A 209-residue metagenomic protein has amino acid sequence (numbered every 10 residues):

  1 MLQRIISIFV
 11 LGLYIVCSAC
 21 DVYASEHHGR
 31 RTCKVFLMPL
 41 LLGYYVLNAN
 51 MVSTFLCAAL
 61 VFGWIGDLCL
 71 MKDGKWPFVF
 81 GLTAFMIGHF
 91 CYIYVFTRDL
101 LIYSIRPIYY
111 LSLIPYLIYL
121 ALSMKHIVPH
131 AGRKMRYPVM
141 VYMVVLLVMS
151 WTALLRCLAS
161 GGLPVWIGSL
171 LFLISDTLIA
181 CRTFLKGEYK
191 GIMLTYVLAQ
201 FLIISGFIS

Functional and structural regions predicted by a protein language model:
M1-S209: Polytopic alpha-helical membrane-helix bundles and their juxtamembrane interface segments in multi-pass membrane
